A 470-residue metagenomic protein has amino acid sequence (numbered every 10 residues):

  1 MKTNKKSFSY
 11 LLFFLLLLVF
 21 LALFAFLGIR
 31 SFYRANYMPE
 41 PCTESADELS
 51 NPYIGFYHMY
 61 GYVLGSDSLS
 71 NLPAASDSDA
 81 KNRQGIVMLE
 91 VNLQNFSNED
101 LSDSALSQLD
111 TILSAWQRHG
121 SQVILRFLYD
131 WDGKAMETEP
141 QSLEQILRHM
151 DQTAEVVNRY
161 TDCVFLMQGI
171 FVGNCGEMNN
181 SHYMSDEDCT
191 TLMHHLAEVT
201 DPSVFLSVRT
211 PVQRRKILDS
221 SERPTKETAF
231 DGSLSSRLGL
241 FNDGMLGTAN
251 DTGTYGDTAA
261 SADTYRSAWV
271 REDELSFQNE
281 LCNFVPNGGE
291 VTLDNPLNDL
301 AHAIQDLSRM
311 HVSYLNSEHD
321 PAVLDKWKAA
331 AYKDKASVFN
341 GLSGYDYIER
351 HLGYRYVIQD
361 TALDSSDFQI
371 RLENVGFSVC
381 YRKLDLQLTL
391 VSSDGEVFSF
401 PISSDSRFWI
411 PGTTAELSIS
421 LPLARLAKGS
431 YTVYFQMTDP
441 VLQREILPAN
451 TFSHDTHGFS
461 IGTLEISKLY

Functional and structural regions predicted by a protein language model:
K2-F20: N-terminal Sec-pathway targeting helices
S31-I86, E90-N92: Boundary/entry segment of secreted carbohydrate-active catalytic domains
L72-D130, L143-Q145, T200, V204: Aromatic-lined substrate-binding rim segments of carbohydrate-active enzymes
A105-S121, E139-L166, S185-V199: An active-site-proximal structural segment forming one wall of the substrate-binding cleft that immediately precedes
I124-K134, T153-D186: Active-site groove signature of glycoside hydrolases
L166-V323: Catalytic-core regions of glycoside hydrolase
L300-D360: Catalytic cores of secreted or luminal carbohydrate-active enzymes
G344-Y470: Extracellular/luminal regions of secreted and cell-surface proteins that mediate adhesion/ECM remodeling
